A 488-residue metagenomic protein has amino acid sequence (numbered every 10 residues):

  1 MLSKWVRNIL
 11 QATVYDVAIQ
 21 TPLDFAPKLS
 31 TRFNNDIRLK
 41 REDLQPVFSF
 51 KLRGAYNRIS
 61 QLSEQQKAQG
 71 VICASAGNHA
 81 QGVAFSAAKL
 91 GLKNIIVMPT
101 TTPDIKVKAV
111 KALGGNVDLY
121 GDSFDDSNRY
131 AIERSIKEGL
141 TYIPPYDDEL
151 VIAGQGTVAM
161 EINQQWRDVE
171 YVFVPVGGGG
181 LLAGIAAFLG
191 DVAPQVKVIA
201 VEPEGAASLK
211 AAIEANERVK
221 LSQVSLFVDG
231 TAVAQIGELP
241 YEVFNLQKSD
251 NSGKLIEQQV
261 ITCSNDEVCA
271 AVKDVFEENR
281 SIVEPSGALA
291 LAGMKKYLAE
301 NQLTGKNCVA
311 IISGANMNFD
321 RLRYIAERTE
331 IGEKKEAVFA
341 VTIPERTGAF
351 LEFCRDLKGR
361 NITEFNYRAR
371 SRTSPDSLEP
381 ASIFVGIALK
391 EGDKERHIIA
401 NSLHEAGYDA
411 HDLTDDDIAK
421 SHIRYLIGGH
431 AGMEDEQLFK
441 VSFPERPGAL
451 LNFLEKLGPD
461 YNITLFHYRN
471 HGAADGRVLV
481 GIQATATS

Functional and structural regions predicted by a protein language model:
M1-A449, K456-S488: PLP-dependent amino-acid enzyme catalytic core
